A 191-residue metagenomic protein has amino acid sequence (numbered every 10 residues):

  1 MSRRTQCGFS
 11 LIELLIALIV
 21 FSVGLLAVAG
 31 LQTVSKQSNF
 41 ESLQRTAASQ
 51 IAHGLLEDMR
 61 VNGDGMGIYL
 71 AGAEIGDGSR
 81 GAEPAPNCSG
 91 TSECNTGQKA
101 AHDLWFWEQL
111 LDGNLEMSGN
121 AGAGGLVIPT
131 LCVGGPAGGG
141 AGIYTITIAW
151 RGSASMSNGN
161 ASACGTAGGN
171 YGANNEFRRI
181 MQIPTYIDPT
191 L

Functional and structural regions predicted by a protein language model:
S2-H53: Aliphatic-rich helix starts adjacent to a transmembrane/signal segment
Q37-S42, T46-S49, H53-L191: Flexible, low-complexity segments enriched in proline/glycine/serine and punctuated by aromatic residues
